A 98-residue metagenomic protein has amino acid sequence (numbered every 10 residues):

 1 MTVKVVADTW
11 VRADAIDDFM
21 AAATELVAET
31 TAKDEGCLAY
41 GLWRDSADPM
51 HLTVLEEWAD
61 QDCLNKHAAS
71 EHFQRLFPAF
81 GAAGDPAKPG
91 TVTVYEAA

Functional and structural regions predicted by a protein language model:
M1-T2, A98: Absolute protein N-terminus
V3-W10, A39-A68: Short, well-ordered beta-strand segments in beta-rich or mixed alpha/beta enzyme and ligand-binding folds
V6-A13, M20-A21, T30, A47-M50 (+1 more regions): Short low-complexity stretches enriched in small and charged residues
T9, I16, C63-E71, F80 (+1 more regions): Catalytic cores of transferase enzymes with a strong primary signal for eukaryotic protein kinases
A15-L38, R75-L76, F80-G81: Short amphipathic alpha-helical segments
G41-M50, F77-A98: Glycine-rich beta-strand-turn "strand-cap" elements at beta-sheet edges
W58, F73-Q74: Short glycine/proline- and charge-enriched loop/turn segments that cap or connect secondary-structure elements
